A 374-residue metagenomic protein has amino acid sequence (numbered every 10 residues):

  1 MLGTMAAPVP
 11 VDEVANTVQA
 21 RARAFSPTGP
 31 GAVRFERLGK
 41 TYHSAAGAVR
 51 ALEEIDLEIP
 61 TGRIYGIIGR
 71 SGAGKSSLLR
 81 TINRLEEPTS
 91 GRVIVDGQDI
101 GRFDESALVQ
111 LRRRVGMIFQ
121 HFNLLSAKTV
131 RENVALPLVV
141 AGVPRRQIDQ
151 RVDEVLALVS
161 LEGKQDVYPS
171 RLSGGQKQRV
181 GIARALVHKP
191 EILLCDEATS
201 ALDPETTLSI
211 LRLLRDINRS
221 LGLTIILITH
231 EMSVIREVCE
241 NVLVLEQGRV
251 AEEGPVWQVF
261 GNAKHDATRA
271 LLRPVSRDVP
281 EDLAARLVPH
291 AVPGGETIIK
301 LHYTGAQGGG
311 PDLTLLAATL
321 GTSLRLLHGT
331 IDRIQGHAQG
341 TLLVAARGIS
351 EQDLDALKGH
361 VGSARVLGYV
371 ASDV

Functional and structural regions predicted by a protein language model:
S44-G47, I100-G116, V140-R145, V259-A263: ABC ATPase NBD coupling module
N83: Helix-to-loop junction immediately C-terminal to a conserved catalytic motif
Y168-L172, Q176: Conserved ABC ATPase signature
K189: Conserved catalytic motifs of ABC-family nucleotide-binding domains
I235-E237: A short, surface-exposed alpha-helical micro-motif characterized by mixed small hydrophobic and charged/polar residues
E253-G254, N262: ABC ATPase "signature
